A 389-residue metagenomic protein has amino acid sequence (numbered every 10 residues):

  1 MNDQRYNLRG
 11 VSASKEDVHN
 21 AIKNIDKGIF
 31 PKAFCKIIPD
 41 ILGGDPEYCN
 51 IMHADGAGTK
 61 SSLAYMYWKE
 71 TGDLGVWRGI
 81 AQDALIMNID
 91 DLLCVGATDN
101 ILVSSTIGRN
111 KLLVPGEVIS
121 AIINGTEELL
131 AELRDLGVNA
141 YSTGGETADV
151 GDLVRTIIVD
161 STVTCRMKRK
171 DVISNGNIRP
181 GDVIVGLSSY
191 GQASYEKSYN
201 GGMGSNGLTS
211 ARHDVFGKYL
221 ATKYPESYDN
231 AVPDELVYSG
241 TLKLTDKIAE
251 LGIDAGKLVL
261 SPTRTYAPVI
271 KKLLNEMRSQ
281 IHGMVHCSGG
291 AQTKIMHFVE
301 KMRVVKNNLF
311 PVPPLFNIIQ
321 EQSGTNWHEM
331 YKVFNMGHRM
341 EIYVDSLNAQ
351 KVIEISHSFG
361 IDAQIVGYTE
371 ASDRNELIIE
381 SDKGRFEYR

Functional and structural regions predicted by a protein language model:
M1-R389: Helix-biased detector of long, well-ordered alpha-helical tracts
